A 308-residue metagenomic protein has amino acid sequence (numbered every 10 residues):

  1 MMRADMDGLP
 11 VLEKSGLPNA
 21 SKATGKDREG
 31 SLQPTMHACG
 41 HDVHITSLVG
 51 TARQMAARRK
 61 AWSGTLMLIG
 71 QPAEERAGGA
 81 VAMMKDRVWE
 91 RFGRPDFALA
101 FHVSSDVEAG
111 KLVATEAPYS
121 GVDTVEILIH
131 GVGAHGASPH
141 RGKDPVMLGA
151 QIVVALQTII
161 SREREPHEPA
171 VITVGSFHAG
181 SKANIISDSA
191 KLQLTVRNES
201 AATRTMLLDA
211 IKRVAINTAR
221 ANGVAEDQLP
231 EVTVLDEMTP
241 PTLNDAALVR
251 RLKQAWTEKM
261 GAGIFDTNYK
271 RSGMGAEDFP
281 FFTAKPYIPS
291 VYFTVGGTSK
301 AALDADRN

Functional and structural regions predicted by a protein language model:
M1, V122-T124, S189: Extracytoplasmic
M1-R3, M67-G70, F97-A100, T173 (+3 more regions): Structural recognition of the beta-strand scaffold that forms the well-ordered cores of secreted hydrolase catalytic
M1-T24: N-terminal beta-rich core of secreted/periplasmic extracellular enzymes
R3, L12, V125-I127, Y292-G296: Non-cysteine beta-strand/loop elements that form the S-adenosyl-L-methionine
L9, T24-M36, D42-V43, M55 (+1 more regions): Histidine/acidic-residue-rich, glycine-tolerant segments that coordinate divalent metal ions
A20-E29, D306-N308: A solvent-exposed, charged loop/short amphipathic helix patch at secondary-structure junctions
I45-A52: DPxDG-like acidic metal-binding loop motif
M147-N308: Metal-dependent amide/peptide-bond hydrolase catalytic core, centered on the "pita-bread" metallohydrolase fold
